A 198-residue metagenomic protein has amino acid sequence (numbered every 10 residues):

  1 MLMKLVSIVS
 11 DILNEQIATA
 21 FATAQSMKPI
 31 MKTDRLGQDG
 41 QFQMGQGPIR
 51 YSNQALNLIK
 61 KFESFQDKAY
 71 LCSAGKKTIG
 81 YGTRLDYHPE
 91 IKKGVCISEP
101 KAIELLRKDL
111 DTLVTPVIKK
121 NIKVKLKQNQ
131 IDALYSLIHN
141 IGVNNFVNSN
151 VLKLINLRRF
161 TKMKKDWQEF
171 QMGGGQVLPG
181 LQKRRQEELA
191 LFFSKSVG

Functional and structural regions predicted by a protein language model:
L2-Y70, A74, T83-L85, E90 (+5 more regions): Long, amphipathic alpha-helical surface segments
I59, Q130-I138, D166-Q168: Short alpha-helical scaffolding segments that buttress acidic/His motifs in well-ordered protein cores
K120-I131: Short, structured surface segments that line ligand/substrate-binding pockets
K120-N121, L137, I141, F170: Alpha-helix C-capping/helix-to-loop hinge sites
